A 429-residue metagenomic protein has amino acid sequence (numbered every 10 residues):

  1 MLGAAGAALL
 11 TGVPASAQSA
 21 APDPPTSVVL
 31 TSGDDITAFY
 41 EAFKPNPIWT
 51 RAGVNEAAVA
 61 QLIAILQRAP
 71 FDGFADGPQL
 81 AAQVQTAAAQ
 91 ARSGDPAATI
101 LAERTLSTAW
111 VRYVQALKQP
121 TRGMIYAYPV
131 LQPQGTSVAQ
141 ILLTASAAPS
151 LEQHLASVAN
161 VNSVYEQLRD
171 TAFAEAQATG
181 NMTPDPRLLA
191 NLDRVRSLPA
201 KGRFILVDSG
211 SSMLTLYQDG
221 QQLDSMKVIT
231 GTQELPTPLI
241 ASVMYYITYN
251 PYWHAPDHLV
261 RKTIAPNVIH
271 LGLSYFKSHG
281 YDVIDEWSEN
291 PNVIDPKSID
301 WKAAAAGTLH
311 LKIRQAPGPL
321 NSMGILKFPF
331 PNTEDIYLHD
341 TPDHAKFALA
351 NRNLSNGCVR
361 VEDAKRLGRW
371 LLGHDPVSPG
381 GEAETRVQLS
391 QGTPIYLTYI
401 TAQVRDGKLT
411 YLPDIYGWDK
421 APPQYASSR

Functional and structural regions predicted by a protein language model:
M1-A17: Gram-negative bacterial Sec-dependent N-terminal signal peptides
Q18-L30, T108-R112, A116, L131 (+2 more regions): Well-ordered beta-sheet/strand-loop patches within structured domains
Q18-Y128: Cationic-aromatic interfacial patches
